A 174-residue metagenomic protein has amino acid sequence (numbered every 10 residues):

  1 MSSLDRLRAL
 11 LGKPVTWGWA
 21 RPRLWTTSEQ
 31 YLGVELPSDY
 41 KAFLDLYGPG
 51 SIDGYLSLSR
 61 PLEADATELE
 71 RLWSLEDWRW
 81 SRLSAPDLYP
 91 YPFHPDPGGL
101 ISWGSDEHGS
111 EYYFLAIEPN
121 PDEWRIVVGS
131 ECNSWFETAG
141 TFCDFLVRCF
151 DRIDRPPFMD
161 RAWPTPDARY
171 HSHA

Functional and structural regions predicted by a protein language model:
M1-H108, F158-W163, Y170-A174: A surface-exposed partner-binding patch
L100, P121-E123: A generic structural signal for beta-strand entry/edge sites
D106-G109, E131-S134: Short acidic/polar capping segments at secondary-structure boundaries
G109, P121, D151: Short loop/turn segments at secondary-structure transitions that flank enzyme active sites
E111-E118: Short, surface-exposed beta-strand/loop micro-motifs that present aromatic residues
N120-P121, S134: Short, surface-exposed beta-strand-loop junctions and turns on beta-sheet-rich folds
E123-G129: Short polybasic amphipathic segments
W135-P156: Compact, glycine/acidic-enriched structural inserts
